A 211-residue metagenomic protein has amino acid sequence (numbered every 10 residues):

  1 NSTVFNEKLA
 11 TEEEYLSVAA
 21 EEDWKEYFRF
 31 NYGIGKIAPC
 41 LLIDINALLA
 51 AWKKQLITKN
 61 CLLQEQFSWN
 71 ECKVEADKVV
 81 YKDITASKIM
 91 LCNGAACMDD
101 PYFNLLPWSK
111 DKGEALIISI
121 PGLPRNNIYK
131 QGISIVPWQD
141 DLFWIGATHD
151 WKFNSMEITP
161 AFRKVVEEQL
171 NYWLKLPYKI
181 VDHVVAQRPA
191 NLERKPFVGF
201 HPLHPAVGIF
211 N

Functional and structural regions predicted by a protein language model:
N1-K59: Flavin (FAD/FMN) cofactor-binding and adjacent substrate-gating region of FAD-dependent oxidoreductase domains
S2-F5, L42, E168-N211: Flavin (FAD/FMN) cofactor-binding core of flavoprotein oxidoreductases
K36, I117-S119, G199: Short, well-ordered beta-strand micro-motif
A38, Q64-F67, V181-H183: Conserved beta-strand termini and adjacent loop/short-helix elements that scaffold enzyme active sites in alpha/beta
C40-L42, F67-W69, G94-C97: Short acidic/polar capping segments at secondary-structure boundaries
C61-K78: A conserved short coil-to-beta-strand element within the FAD-binding core of flavoproteins
L63, M90, G208-F210: Hydrophobic/aromatic beta-strand patches that form the interior of the parallel beta-sheet core in alpha/beta enzyme
E75-H183, L192-E193: Flavin-dependent oxidoreductases
